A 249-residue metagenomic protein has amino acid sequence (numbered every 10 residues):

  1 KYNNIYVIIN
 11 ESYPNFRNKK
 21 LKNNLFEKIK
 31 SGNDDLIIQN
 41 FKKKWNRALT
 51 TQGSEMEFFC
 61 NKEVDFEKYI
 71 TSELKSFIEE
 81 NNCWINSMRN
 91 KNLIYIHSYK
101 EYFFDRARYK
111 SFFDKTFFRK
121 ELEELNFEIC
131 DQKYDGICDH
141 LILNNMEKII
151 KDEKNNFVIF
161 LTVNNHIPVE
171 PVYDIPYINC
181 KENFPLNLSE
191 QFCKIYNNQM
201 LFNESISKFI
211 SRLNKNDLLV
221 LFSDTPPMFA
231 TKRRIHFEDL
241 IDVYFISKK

Functional and structural regions predicted by a protein language model:
V7-N10, N15-K249: Solvent-exposed soluble domains appended to multi-pass membrane proteins
